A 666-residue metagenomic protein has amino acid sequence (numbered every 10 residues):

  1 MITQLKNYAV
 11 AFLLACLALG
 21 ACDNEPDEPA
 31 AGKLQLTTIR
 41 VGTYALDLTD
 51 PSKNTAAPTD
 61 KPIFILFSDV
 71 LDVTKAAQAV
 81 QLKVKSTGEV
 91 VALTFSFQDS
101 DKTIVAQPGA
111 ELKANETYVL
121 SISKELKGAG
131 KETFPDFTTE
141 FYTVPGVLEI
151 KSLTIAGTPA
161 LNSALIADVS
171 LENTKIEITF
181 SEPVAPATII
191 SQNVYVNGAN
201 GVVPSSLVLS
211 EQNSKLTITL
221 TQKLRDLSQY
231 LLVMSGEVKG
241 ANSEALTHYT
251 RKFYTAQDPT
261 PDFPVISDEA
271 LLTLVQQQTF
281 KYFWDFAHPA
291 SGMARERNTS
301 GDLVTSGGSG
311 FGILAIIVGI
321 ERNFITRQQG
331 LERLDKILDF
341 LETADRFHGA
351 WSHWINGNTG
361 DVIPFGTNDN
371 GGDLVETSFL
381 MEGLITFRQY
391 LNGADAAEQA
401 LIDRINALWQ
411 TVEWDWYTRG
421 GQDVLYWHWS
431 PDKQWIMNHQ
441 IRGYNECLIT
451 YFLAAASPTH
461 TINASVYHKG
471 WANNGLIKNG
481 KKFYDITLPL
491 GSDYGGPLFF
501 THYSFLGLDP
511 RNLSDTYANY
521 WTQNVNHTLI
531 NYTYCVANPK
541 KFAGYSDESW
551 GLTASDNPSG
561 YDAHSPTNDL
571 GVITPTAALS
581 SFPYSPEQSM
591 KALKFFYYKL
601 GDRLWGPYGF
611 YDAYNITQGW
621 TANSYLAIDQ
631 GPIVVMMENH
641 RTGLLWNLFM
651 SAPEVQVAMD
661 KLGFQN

Functional and structural regions predicted by a protein language model:
M1-A9: Bacterial N-terminal signal peptides that target proteins for export
A18-A21: C-terminal motif of bacterial Sec signal peptides marking the signal peptidase cleavage site
P26-T260: Acidic, low-complexity Ser/Thr/Gly/Pro-rich repeat segments typical of extracellular/periplasmic and surface-exposed
D258-N666: Ser/Thr/Asn(+Pro)-rich, low-complexity disordered segments
